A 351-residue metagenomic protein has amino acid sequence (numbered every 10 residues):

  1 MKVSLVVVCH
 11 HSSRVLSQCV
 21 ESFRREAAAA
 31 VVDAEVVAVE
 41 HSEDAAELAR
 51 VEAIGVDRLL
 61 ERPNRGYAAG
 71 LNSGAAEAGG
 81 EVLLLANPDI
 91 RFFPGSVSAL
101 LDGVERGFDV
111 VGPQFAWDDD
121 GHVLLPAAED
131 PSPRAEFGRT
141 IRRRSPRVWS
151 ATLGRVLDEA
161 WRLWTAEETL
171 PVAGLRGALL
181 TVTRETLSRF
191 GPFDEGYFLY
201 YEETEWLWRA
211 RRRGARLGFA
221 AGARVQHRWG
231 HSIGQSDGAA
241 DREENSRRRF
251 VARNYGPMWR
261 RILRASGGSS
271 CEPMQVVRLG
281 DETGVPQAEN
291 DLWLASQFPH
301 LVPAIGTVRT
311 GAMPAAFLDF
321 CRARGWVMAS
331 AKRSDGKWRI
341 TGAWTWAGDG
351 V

Functional and structural regions predicted by a protein language model:
S12-A27: Short, well-formed alpha-helical segments that are part of the catalytic scaffolds of diverse glycosyltransferases
S22, A38-L48: A conserved acidic beta->alpha catalytic loop
E61-A78: Glycine-rich, basic loop-to-helix element that forms the pyrophosphate-binding segment of sugar-nucleotide handling
L83: Short aromatic/hydrophobic "clamp" motif used to bind/position activated sugar donors
F93-A127: Conserved donor NDP-sugar-binding/catalytic core segment of glycosyltransferases
D130-V172: Short, flexible, basic/aromatic active-site loop/helix in glycosyltransferases
T165-E167, A173-G191, E195-R224: A short, conserved alpha-helix in the catalytic core of glycosyltransferases
L207-V277: Active-site-adjacent helix/loop segment of glycosyltransferases that harbors family-specific signature motifs
